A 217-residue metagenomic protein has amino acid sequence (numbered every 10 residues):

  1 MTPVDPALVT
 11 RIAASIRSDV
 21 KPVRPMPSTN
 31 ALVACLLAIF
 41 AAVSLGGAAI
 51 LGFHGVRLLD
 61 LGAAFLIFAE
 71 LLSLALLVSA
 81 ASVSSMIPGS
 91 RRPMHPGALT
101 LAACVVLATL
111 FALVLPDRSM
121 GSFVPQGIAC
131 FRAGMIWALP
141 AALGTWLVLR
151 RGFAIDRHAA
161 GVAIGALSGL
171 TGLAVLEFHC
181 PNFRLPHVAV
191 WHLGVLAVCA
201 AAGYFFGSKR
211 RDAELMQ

Functional and structural regions predicted by a protein language model:
M1-N30: N-terminal juxtamembrane cytosolic/stromal segments of multi-pass membrane proteins
M26-S122: Selected alpha-helical membrane-embedding segments in polytopic membrane proteins
V43-A48, A75-A80, A141-A142, G169-L173 (+1 more regions): Transmembrane alpha-helical segments of multi-pass membrane transport proteins and ion-pumping complexes
L59-L66, G121-A133, A160, R184-G194: Non-cytosolic membrane-interface motifs at loop->transmembrane helix junctions
V78-R91, T145-F153, G207-S208: C-terminal ends of transmembrane helices
R91-C104, G127, D156-A166: Cytoplasmic-side transmembrane-helix entry/capping segments in multi-pass membrane proteins
L107-V162: Membrane-proximal helix-loop-helix units in multi-pass membrane proteins
L147-Q217: Terminal transmembrane helical module of multi-pass membrane proteins
